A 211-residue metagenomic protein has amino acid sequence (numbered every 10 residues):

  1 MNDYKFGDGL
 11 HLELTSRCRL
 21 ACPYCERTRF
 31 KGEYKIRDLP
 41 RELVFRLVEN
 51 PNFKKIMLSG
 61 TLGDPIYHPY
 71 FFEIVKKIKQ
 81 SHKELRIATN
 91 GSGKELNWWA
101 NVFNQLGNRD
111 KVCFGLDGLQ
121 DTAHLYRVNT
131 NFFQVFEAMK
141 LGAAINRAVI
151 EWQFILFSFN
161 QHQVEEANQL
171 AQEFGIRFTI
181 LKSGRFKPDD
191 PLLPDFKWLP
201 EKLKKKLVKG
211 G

Functional and structural regions predicted by a protein language model:
M1-K111, L125-F133, E137-A138, A144-I145 (+4 more regions): Conserved alpha-helical substructure of the radical SAM core
I87, F114, W152-F154: Structural beta-sheet core signal
L116-Q120: A glycine-centered beta->alpha junction motif in the catalytic cores of kinase/phosphotransferase enzymes
M139-Q163, S183-R185: Conserved strand-turn element in the central/C-terminal portion of the radical SAM core barrel that lines
S158-F174: Catalytic cores of alpha/beta
G210: Aromatic-lined glycan-binding groove of carbohydrate-active enzymes
